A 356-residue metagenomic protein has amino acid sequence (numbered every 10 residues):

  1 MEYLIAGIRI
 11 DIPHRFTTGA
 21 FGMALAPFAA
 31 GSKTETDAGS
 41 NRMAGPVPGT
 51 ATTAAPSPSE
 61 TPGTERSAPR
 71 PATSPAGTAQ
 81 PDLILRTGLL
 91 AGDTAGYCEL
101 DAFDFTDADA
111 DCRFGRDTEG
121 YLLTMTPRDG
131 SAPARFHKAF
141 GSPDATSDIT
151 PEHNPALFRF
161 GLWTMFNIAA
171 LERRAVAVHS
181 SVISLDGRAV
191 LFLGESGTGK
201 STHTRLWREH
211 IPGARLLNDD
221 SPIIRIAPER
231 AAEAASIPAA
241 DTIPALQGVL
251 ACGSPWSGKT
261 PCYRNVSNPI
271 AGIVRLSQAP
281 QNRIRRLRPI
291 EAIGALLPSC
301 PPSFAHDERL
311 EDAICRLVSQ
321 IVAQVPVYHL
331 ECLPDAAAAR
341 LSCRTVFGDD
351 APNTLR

Functional and structural regions predicted by a protein language model:
M1-S196, L206-R215, I223-E229, P238-R356: A noncatalytic interaction/capping subdomain that flanks phosphate/NTP-handling catalytic cores
K200: Conserved lysine of the Walker
H203: Hydrophobic positions on the alpha1 helix immediately C-terminal to the Walker A/P-loop
A232: Short, flexible helix-loop junctions that flank or precede catalytic/ligand sites
